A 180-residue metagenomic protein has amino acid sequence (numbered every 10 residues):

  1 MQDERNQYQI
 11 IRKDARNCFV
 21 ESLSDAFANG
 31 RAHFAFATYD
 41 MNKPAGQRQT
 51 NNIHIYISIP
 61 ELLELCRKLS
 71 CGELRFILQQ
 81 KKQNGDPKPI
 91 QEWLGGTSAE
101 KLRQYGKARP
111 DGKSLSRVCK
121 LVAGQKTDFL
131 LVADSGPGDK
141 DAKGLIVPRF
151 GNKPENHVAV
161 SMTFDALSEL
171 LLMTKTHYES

Functional and structural regions predicted by a protein language model:
M1-F27: An N-terminus-focused feature that recognizes amino-terminal "leader" regions
V20-A28, I55-I59, K120-K126, E155-A166: Short, low-complexity cationic-aromatic patches
S22-P44, D128-K143: A short, structured beta-strand/loop element
A32-F34, L62-L65, L131, L170: Short, structured motif recognition centered on aromatic/hydrophobic residues
T38-S58, K143-V160: A cross-kingdom feature marking solvent-exposed beta-strand/loop segments within repeated, beta-rich binding/scaffold
D40-Q49, I53-D86: Compact, well-ordered interaction domains used in eukaryotic information-processing assemblies
Q80-V132, P137-D139: Intrinsic, low-complexity N-terminal interaction/targeting segments
V132-S180: Mixed-charge, glycine-accented linear interaction segment located at domain edges/termini
